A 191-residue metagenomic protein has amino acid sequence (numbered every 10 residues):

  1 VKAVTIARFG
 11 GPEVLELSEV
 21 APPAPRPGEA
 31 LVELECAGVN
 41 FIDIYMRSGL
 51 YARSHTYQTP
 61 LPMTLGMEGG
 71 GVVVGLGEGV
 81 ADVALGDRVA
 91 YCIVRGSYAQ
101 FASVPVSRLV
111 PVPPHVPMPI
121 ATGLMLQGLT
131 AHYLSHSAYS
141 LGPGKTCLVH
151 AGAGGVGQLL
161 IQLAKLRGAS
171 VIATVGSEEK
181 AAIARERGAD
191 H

Functional and structural regions predicted by a protein language model:
I6, P23-P25, A37, L76 (+2 more regions): Residue-level recognition of beta-strand microenvironments
G11, V20-G70: N-terminal glycine-rich beta->alpha transition that marks the start or flank of a dinucleotide-binding site
E33-C36, R108-A138: Extended, non-globular alpha-helical segments
G70-V94, S170: A glycine-/small-residue-rich N-terminal strand-loop-strand element that serves as the cofactor-binding glycine loop
R88, T122-H191: Mid-domain Rossmann-like dinucleotide-binding core that forms the NAD(H)/NADP(H) cofactor-binding site
I93-V106: A structural motif shared across PLP-dependent enzymes of the aminotransferase-like
